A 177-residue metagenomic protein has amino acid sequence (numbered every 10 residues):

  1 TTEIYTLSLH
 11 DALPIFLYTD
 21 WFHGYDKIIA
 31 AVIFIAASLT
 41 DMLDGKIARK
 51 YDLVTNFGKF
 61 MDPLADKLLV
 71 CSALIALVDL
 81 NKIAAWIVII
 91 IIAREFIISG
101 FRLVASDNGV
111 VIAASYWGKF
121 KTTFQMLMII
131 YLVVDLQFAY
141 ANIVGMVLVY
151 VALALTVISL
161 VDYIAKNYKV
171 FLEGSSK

Functional and structural regions predicted by a protein language model:
T1-T6: Short, exposed "boundary/linker" segments that immediately precede the start of a downstream structural module
L7-K177: Alpha-helical transmembrane bundles and membrane-interface segments of multipass inner-membrane proteins
